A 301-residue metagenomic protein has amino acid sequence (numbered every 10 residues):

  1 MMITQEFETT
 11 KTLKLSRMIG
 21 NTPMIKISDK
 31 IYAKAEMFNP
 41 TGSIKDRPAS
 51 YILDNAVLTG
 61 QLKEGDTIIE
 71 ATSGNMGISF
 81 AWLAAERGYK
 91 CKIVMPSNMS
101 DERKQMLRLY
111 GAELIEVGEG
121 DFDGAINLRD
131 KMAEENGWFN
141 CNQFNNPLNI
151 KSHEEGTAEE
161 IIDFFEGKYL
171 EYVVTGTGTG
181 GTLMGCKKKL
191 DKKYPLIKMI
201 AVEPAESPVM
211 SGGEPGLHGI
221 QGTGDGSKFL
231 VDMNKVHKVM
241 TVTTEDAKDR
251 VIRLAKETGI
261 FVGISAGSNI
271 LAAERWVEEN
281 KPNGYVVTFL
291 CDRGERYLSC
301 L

Functional and structural regions predicted by a protein language model:
M1-L301: PLP-dependent amino-acid enzyme catalytic core
